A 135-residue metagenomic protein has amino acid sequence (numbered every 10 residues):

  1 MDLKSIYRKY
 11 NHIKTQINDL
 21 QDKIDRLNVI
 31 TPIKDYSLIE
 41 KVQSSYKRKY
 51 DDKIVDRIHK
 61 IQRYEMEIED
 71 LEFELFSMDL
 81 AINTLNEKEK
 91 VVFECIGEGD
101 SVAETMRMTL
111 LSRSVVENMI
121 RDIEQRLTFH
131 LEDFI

Functional and structural regions predicted by a protein language model:
M1-A81, E132-I135: N-terminal interaction/assembly modules
E74, L85-K88, M119: N-terminal positioning helix adjacent to the helix-turn-helix/winged-helix DNA-binding module
A81, G99, R126, H130: Mid-sequence acidic-hydrophobic segments that form the walls of catalytic/ligand-binding cavities or oligomerization
T84-G99: Short amphipathic alpha helix immediately N-terminal
G99-V115: Helix-turn-helix DNA-binding module
S112, V116-H130: DNA major-groove recognition helices of helix-turn-helix
